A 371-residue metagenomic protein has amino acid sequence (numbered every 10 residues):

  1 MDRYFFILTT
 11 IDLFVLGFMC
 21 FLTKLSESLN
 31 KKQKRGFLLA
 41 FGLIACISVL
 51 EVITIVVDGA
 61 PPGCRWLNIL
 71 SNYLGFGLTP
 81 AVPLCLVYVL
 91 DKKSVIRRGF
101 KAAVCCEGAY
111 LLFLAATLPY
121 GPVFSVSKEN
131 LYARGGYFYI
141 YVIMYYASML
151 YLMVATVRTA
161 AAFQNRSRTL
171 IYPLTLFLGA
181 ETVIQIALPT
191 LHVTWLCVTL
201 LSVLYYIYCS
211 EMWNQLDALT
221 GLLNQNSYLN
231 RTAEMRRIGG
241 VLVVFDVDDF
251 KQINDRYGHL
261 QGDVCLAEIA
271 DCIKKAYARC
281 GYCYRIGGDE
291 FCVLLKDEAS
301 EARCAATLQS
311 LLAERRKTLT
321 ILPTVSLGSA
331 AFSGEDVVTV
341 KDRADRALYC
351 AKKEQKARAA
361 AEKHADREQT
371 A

Functional and structural regions predicted by a protein language model:
R3-I11, A116-Y151, Q185-L191: Extracellular-loop-to-transmembrane junctions of the mid-late helices
L8-C64, N68-L86, V104-G121, I171-I186: Hydrophobic alpha-helical transmembrane segments of multi-pass membrane proteins
F18-T23, C85-V89, V142-F163: Alpha-helical transmembrane segments in multipass membrane proteins, preferentially the mid-helix core
K24-F37, D91-K101, V157-R168: Membrane-interface helix-boundary motifs at transmembrane edges
A155-V157, A161-L219, N226-G239: Signal-transducing coiled-coil linker helices
N224-V241, K251-A278, Y284-G288, C292-V293 (+4 more regions): Conserved long alpha-helical elements within nucleotide-processing catalytic cores of c-di-GMP signaling and class III
R285, L312-F332: Catalytic core regions of nucleotide second-messenger enzymes
Q309, S326, A330-A371: Catalytic-core segments of nucleotide cyclases and related cyclic-nucleotide turnover enzymes
